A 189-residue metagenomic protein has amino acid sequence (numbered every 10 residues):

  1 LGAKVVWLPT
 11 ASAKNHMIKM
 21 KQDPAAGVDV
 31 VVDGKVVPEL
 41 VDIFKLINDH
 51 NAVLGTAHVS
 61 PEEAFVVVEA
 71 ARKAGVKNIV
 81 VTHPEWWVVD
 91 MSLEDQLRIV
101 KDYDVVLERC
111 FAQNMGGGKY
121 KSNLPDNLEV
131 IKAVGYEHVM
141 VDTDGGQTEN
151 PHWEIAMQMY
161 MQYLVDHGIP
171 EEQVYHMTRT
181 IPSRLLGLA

Functional and structural regions predicted by a protein language model:
L1-A3, D42-D49, A71-K73, Q96-D104 (+1 more regions): Acidic (Asp/Glu)-rich catalytic clusters
K4-K14, V106-R109, V139-T143: Non-cysteine beta-strand/loop elements that form the S-adenosyl-L-methionine
V5-M91: Divalent metal-binding pocket/active-site signature
V6, L54, L107, D144 (+2 more regions): Divalent metal-coordination and catalytic microenvironments
V37-P38, S92-L97, Y120-L128, I155-Y160: Charged helix-capping and loop-helix junction motifs
D104-G116: His/Asp/Glu-enriched short active-site or ligand-binding loop at hydrolase and phosphoryl-transfer sites
Y136-W153: Short acidic/histidine-rich active-site segments
E154-A189: Mid-to-C-terminal alpha-helical segments outside catalytic/metal-binding sites
